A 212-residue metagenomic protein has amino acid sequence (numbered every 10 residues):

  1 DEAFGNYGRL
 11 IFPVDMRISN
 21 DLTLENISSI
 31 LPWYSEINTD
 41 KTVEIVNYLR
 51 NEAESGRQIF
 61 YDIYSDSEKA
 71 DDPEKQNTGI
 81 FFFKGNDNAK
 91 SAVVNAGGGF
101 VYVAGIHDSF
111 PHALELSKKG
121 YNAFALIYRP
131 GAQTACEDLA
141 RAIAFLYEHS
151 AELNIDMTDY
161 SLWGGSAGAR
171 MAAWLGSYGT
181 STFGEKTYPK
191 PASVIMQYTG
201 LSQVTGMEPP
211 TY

Functional and structural regions predicted by a protein language model:
D1-N77: N-terminal targeting or regulatory segments adjacent to alpha/beta-hydrolase or S9 domains
D72-K84, K90-S91: A short loop-to-beta-strand scaffold at the N-terminal edge of the catalytic core in hydrolase folds
A89-G99, Y212: Short beta-strand element of the alpha/beta-hydrolase
N95-S109, G176-G179: N-terminal cap/lid subdomain of alpha/beta-hydrolase-fold enzymes
G98, I127-G131, G200: Short beta-to-alpha linker loops that shape the active-site pocket of alpha/beta-hydrolase fold enzymes
G99-Y102, A123, F145: Serine-hydrolase catalytic-loop signature spanning alpha/beta hydrolases and amidase-signature enzymes
G105-F124: Short amphipathic alpha-helix adjacent to the substrate-entry channel of hydrolases
E137, R141-P209: Primarily recognizes the serine-hydrolase "nucleophile elbow" in alpha/beta-hydrolase and SGNH/GDSL folds
